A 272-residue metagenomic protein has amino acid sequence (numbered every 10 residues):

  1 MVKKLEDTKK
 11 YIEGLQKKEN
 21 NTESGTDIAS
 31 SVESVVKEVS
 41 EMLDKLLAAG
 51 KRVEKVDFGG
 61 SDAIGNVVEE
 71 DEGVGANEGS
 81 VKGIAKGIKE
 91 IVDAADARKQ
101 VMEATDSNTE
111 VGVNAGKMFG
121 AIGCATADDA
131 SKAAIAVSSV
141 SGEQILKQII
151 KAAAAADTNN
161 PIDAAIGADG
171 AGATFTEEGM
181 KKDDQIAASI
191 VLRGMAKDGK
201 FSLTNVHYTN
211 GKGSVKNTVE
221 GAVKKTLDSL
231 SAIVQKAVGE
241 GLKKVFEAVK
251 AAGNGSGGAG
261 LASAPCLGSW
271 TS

Functional and structural regions predicted by a protein language model:
M1-S272: Mature extracytoplasmic or organellar-lumen-exposed domains after removal of signal/transit peptides
